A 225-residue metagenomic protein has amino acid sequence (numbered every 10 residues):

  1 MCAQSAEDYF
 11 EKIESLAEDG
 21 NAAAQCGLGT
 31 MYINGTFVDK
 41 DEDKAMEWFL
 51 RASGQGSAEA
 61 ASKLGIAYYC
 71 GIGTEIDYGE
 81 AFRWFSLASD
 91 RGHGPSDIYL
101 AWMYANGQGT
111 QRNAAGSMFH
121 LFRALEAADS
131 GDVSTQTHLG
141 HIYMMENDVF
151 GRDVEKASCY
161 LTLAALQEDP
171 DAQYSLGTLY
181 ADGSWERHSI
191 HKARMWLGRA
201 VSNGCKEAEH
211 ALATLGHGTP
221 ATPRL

Functional and structural regions predicted by a protein language model:
C2-E11, D39-W48, E75-W84, Q111-R123 (+3 more regions): Structural signature of tandem alpha-helical TPR/SEL1-like repeats, specifically the intra-repeat loop/turn
C2-N34, A128-G131, T135: N-terminal segments that cap or nucleate solenoid repeat domains
L16, R51-A52, L87-A88, R123-A127 (+2 more regions): Canonical positions in the second alpha-helix
E18-N21, N34-T36, G54-A58, C70-I72 (+9 more regions): Short helix-capping/linker turns of helical repeat alpha-solenoids
C26, S62, R83, I98 (+5 more regions): TPR/TPR-like alpha-solenoid signature
G27-N34, V38, K63-C70, Y99-N106 (+5 more regions): Hydrophobic face of amphipathic alpha-helices that form TPR/SEL1-like repeat modules and related alpha-solenoid
D132-S134, H141-M145, E155, C159-T162: Alpha-helical adaptor scaffolds
R199-L225: Terminal, low-structured helical/coil segments at or just beyond the last alpha-helical repeat
